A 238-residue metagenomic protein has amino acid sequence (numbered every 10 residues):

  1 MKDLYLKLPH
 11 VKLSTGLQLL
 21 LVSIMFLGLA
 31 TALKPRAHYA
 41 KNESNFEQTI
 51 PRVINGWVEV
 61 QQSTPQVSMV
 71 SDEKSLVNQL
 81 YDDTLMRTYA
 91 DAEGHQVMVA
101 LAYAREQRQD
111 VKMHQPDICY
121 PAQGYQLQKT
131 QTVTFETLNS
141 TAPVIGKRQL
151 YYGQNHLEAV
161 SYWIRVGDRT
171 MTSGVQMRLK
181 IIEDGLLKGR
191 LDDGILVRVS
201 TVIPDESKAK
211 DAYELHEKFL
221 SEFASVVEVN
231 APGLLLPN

Functional and structural regions predicted by a protein language model:
M1-P9: N-terminal Lys/Arg-rich, disordered targeting/topogenic segments
T15-A32: Hydrophobic membrane-insertion alpha-helices, especially the h-region of bacterial N-terminal signal peptides
Q18, V22-S23, Y39, I50 (+2 more regions): Active-site-proximal structural scaffolding
R36-I54: Alpha-helical transmembrane signal-anchor/signal-peptide segments
T49-T84: Short extracytoplasmic
Q79-K218, E222, V226, N230-L235: A cross-kingdom signal targeting lumenal/periplasmic-facing segments of multi-pass membrane and secretory-pathway
N238: Basic/polar, cationic surfaces and motifs that engage anionic cell-wall and phosphate/carboxylate ligands
